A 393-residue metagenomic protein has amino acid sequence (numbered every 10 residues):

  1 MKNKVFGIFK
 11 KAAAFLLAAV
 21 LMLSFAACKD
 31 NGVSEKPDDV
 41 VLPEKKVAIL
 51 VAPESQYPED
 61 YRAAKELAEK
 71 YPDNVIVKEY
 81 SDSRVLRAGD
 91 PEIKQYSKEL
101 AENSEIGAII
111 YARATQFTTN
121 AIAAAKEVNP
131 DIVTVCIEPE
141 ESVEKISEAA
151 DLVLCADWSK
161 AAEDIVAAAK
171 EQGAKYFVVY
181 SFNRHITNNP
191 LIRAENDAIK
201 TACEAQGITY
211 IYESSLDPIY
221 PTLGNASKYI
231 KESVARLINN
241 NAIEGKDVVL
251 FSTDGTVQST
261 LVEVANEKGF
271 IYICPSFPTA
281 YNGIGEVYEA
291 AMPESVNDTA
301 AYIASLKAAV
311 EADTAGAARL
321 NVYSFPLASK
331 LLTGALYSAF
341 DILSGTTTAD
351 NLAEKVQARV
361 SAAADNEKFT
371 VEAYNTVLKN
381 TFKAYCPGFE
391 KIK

Functional and structural regions predicted by a protein language model:
L23-A27: C-terminal motif of bacterial Sec signal peptides marking the signal peptidase cleavage site
V41-L67, Y71, I76-Q95, I110-Q116: Extracytoplasmic "Venus flytrap"
V47-V51, N103-T115, V133-I137, V178-Y180 (+3 more regions): Periplasmic-binding protein-like
A64, W158-E213, A339, V356-S361: An alpha-beta-alpha
Y71-R87, V178, K200-G224: Short beta-strand elements in bilobed, periplasmic/extracellular small-molecule ligand-binding domains
G89-G107, A123-A124, A226-K246: Short, well-structured alpha-helical segments in soluble
A125-A156: Flexible loop/hinge segments that line or gate small-molecule binding clefts
L152-V179, E232, Y302-A312, P326-S344: Hydrophobic alpha-helical segments within soluble ligand-binding/sensing domains
